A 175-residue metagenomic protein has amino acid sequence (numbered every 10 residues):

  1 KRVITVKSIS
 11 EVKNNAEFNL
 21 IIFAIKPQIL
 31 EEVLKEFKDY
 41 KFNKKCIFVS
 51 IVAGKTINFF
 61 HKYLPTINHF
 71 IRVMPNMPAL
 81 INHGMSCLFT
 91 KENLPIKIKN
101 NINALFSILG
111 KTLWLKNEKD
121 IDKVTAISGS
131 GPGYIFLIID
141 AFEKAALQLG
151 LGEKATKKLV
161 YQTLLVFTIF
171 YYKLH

Functional and structural regions predicted by a protein language model:
K1: NAD(P)-binding Rossmann-fold cofactor-contacting core
I4-V12, W114-L115: Short acidic-hydrophobic, aromatic-tinged amphipathic segments that line or gate anion-handling sites
I9-L88, E92: Rossmann-like NAD(P)(H) cofactor-binding subdomain of soluble oxidoreductases
F59-H69, M85-K123, Y134-K173: Internal alpha-helical scaffold of NAD(P)-dependent oxidoreductase catalytic cores
I127-S128: Alpha-helical membrane segments and immediately flanking helix-loop junctions that form or couple to the substrate/ion
